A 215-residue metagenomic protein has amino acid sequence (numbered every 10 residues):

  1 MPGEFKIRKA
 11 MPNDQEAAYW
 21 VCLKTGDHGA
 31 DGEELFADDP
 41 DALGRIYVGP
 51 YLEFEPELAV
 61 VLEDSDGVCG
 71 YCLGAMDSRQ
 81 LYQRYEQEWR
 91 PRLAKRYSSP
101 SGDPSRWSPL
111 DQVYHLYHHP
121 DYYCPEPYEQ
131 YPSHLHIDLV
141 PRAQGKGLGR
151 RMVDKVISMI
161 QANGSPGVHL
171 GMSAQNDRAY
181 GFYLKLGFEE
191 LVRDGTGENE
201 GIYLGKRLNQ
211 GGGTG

Functional and structural regions predicted by a protein language model:
M1-N13, Q210-G215: Conserved N-terminal entry element of GNAT/NAT acetyltransferase domains
G26-Y47, R84-S98, G102: Conserved GNAT-fold acetyl-CoA-binding loop/helix
D27, A37-A59, S65, P120: Active-site rim helix/loop that mediates acceptor-substrate recognition in acyltransferases
V61, G67-M76: Conserved beta-strand in the GNAT
R79, H169-M172, L184-K206: Conserved catalytic-core motifs of GNAT/GCN5-like acyltransferases
R79-H136: Conserved acyl-donor/pantetheine-binding loop and adjacent beta-alpha core of acyl/acetyltransferases and related
Q130, L135, K146, R150-R151 (+1 more regions): Conserved active-site alpha-helix within GNAT-family acetyltransferase domains
Y131, I160-S173: Conserved GNAT acetyl-CoA-binding A-motif
